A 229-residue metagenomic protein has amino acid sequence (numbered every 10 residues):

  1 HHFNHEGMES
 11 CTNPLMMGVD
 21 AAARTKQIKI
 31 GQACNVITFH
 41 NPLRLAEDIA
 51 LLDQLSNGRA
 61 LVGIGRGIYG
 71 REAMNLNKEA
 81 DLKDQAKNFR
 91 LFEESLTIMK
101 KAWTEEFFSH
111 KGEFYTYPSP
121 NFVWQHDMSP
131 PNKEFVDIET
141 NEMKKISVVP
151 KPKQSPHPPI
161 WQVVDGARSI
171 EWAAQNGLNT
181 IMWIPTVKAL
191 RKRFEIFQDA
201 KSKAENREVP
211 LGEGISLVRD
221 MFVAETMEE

Functional and structural regions predicted by a protein language model:
H1-I28, H157-P158: N-terminal beta1-alpha1-beta2 module of alpha/beta enzyme domains
F3-N4, C34-T38, R66-G70, F114 (+3 more regions): Active-site-proximal loop/turn and secondary-structure-junction residues that shape catalytic pockets, frequently
H5, G31-H40, L82-A86: The substrate-binding groove and active-site-proximal loops of carbohydrate-active enzymes, especially glycoside
T12-M16, V187-A200: Active-site-adjacent beta->alpha loops and helix N-cap segments on the catalytic face of soluble alpha/beta enzymes
R24-Q27, S56, A174-I181: Glycine-enriched alpha-helix->loop->beta-strand junction motifs that scaffold or abut catalytic
I30-Q32, A60-I64, I160-V163, L178-W183 (+1 more regions): Hydrophobic faces of well-ordered beta-strands that scaffold small-molecule active sites in alpha/beta enzyme cores
N41-N176, E205: Internal, glycine-rich beta/alpha segment that forms the wall or movable "lid" of small-molecule/cofactor binding
G166-A174, L211-E228: Aromatic-lined glycan-binding groove of carbohydrate-active enzymes
